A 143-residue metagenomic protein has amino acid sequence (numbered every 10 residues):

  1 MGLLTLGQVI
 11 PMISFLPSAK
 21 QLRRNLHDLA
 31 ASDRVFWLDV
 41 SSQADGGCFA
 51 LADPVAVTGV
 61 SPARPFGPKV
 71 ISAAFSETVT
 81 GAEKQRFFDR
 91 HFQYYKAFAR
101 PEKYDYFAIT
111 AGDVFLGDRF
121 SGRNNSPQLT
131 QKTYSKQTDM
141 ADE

Functional and structural regions predicted by a protein language model:
G2, Q8-E143: Lipolytic serine-hydrolase domain surface
